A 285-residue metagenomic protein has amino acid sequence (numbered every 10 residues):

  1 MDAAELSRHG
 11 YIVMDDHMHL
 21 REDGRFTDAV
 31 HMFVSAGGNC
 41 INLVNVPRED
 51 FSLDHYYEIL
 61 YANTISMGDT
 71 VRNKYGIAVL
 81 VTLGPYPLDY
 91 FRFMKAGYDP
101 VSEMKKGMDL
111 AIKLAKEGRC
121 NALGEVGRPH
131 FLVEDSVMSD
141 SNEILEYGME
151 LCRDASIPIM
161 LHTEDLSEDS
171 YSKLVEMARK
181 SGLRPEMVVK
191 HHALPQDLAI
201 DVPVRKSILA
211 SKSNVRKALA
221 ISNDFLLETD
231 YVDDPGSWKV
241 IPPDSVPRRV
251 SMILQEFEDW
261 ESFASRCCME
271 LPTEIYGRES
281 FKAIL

Functional and structural regions predicted by a protein language model:
M1-S139, E143-A155, L161, S172-L183 (+6 more regions): Mid-domain alpha/beta scaffold segments of enzyme catalytic cores
E164: Catalytic donor nucleotide-activated moiety binding site of glycosyltransferases and closely related
E186: Conserved RecA-like helicase motor-core motifs
I208-A210, E228-T229: Thr-Gly-centered strand-to-loop micro-motif
